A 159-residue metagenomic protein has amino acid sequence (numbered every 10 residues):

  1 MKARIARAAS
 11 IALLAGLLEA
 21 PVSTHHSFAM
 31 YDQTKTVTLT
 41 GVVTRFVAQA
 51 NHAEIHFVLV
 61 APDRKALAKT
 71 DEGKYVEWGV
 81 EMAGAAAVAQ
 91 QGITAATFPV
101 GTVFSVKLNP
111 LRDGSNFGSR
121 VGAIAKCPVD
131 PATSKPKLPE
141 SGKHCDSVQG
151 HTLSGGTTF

Functional and structural regions predicted by a protein language model:
M1-A12: Bacterial N-terminal signal peptides that target proteins for export
A15-S23: C-terminal segment of classical bacterial N-terminal signal peptides
V22-V37: Short boundary/loop segments of OB/S1/cold-shock single-stranded nucleic-acid-binding domains
K35-N51: Structural detector for short beta-strands of small beta-barrel domains
Q49-D63: Short aromatic-glycine-enriched beta-strand elements
D71-A85: Short, basic/aromatic beta-hairpin or loop at an interaction surface
Q90-V106: Short nucleic-acid-contacting surface segments enriched for D/E, G, S/T with interspersed K/R
L111-H151: OB-fold/S1-family single-stranded nucleic acid-binding modules
